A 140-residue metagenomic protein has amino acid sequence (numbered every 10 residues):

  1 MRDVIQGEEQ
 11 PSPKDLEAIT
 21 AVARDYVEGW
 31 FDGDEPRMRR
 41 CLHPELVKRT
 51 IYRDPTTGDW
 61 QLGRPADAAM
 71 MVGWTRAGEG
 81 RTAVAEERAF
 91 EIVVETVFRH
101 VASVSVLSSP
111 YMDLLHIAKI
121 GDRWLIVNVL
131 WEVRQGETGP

Functional and structural regions predicted by a protein language model:
M1-E45, W60-L62, T138-P140: Short, low-complexity N-terminal intrinsically disordered segments enriched in polar/charged residues
A18, V47-M112: Surface-exposed, charged secondary-structure patches
W30, M70-V72, E86-F90, N128-G136: Solvent-exposed, well-ordered amphipathic alpha-helical segments that flank/support binding or catalytic loops
H43, I51, E132: Residue-level "edge-of-site" marker
S103-S105, M112-T138: Short beta-strand edge/turn micro-motifs at domain boundaries
